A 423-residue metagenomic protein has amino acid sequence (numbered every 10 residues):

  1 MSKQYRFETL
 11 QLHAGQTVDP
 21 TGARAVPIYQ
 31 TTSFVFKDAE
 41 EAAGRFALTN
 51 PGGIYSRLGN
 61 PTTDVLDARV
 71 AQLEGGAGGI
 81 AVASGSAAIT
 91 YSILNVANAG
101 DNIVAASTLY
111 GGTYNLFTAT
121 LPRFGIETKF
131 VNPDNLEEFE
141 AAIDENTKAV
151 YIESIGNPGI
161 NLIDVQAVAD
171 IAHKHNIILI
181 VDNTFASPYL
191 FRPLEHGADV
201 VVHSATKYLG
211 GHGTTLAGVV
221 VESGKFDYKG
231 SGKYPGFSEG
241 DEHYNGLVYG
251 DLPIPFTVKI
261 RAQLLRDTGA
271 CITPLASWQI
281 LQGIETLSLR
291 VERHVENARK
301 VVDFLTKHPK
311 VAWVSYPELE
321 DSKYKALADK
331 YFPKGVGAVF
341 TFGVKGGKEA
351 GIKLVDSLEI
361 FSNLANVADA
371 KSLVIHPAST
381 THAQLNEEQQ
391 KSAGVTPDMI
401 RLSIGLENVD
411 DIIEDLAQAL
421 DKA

Functional and structural regions predicted by a protein language model:
S2, Q11-T17, I80-K307: Conserved PLP-enzyme active-site core in the AAT-like
S2-N60, A68-R69: N-terminal "arm"/small-domain region of PLP-dependent enzymes with the aminotransferase-like
S33, E222-F226, V344-G347: Short loop segments at secondary-structure junctions
D38-A87, G112-T120: Conserved N-terminal alpha-helix of the aminotransferase class I/II PLP-enzyme fold
G75, N146, K310-W313, I360 (+1 more regions): Glycine-centered tight turns that cap/initiate beta-strands
T118, E145, R290, D356-S357 (+1 more regions): PLP-dependent enzyme catalytic core of the Aspartate aminotransferase-like
V221, T341-G343, S403-G405: Short hydrophobic/aromatic beta-strand micro-patches that form the beta-sheet surface supporting nucleotide- or nucleic
T268-C271, S277, Q282, T286 (+4 more regions): Conserved small-domain helix->loop->beta segment predominantly found in fold-type I
